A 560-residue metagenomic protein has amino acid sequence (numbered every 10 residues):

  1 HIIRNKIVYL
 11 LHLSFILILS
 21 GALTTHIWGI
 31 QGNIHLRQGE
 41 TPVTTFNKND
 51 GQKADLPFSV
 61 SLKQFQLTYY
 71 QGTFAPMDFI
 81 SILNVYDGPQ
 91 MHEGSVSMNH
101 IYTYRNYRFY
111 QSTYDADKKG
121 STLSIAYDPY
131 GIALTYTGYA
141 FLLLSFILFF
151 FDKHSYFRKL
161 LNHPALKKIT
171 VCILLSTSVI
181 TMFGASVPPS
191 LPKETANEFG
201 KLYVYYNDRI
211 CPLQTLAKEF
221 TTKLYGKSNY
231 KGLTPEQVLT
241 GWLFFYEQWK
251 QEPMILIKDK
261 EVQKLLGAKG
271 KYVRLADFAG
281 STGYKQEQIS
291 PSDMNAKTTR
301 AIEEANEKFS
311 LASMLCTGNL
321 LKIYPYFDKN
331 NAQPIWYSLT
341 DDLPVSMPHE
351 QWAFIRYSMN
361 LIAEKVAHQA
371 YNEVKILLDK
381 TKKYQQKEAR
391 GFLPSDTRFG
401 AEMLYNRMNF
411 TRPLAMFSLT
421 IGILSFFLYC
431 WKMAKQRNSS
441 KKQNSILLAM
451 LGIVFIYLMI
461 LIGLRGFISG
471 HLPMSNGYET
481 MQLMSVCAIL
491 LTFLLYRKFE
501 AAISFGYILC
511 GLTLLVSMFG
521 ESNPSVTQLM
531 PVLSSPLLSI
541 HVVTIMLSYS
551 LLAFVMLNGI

Functional and structural regions predicted by a protein language model:
H1-I560: Solvent-exposed, non-transmembrane regions of integral membrane proteins
